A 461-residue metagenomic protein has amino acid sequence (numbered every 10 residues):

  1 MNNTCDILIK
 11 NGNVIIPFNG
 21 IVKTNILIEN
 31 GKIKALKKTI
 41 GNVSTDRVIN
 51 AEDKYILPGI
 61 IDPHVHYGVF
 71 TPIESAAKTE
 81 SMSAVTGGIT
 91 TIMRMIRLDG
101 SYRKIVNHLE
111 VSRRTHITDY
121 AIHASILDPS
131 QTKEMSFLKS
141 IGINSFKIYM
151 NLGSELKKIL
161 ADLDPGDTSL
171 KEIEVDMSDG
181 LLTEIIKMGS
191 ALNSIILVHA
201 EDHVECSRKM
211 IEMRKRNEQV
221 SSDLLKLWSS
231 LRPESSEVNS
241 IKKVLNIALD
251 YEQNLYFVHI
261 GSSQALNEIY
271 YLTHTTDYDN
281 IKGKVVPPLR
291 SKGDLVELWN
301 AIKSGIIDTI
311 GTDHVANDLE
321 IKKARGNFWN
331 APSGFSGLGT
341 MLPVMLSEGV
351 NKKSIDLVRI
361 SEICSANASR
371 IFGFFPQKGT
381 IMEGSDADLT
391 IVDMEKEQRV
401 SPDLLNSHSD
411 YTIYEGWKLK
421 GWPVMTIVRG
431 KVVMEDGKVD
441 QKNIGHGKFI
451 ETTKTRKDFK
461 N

Functional and structural regions predicted by a protein language model:
M1-L57: Histidine-rich, glycine-flanked metal-binding segment
G12, K323, N327-F328, E383-F449: C-terminal cap of metal-dependent C-N hydrolases
A51-T115: Metal-associated gating/positioning segment near the N- to mid-region
G59-V65, I92-R94, Y120-A124, F146-I148 (+3 more regions): Hydrophobic faces of well-ordered beta-strands that scaffold small-molecule active sites in alpha/beta enzyme cores
P63-S75, T118-S130, K171-E174, S230-L231: Active-site mouth loops of central-metabolism enzymes
A84, F146, L255, D313 (+1 more regions): Conserved, mostly hydrophobic/aromatic
S130-I148, S154-E155, I159-I310: Histidine/acidic residue-rich metal-binding segments in metalloenzymes
S221-E252, N280, K303-I310, V315-E395: His/Asp/Glu-enriched, well-ordered alpha-helical/loop segment that forms or immediately abuts the divalent-metal
